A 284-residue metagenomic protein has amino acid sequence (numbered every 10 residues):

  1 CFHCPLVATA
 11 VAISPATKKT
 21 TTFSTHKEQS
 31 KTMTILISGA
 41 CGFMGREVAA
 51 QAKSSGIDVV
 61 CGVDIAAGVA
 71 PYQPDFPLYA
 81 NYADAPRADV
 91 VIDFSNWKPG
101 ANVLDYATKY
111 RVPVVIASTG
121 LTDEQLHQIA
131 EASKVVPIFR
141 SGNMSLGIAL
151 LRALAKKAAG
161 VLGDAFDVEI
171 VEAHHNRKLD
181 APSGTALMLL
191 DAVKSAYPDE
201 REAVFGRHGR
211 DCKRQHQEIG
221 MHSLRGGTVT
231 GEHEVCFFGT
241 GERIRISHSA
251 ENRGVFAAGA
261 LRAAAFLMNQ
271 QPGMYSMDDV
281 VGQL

Functional and structural regions predicted by a protein language model:
C1-C4: Cysteine-centered motifs
V7-A12, A16, E28: Acidic, Ala/Val/Gly-enriched low-complexity intrinsically disordered segments
K18-T20: Polybasic, lysine-rich low-complexity intrinsically disordered segments
L36-Y82, D164-L284: C-terminal substrate-binding/catalytic lobe of Rossmann-fold NAD(P)-dependent oxidoreductases
Y82, K98-I116, L126-Q128: Rossmann-fold NAD(P) dinucleotide-binding segment
V91-I92: N-terminal Rossmann-like NAD(P) cofactor-binding module of classical short-chain dehydrogenase/reductase
D105, S118-I138, A149: Rossmann-fold NAD(P)-binding glycine/threonine-rich loop
P113, Q128-S145, G163-V168: Rossmann-fold dehydrogenase core element
